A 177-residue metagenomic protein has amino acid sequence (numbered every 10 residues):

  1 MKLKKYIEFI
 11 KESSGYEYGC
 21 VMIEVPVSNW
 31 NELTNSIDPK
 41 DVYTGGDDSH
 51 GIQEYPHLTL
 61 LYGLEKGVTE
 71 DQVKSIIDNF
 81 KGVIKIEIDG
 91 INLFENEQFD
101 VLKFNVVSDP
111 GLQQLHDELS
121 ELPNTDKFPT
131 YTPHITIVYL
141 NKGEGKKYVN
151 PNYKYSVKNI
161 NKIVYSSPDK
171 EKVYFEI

Functional and structural regions predicted by a protein language model:
M1-K11: Short acidic, low-complexity intrinsically disordered linear motifs used for protein-protein interactions
F9-I177: Histidine-dependent nucleotide/RNA phosphoesterase domain, centered on the 2H-phosphoesterase fold with its duplicated
